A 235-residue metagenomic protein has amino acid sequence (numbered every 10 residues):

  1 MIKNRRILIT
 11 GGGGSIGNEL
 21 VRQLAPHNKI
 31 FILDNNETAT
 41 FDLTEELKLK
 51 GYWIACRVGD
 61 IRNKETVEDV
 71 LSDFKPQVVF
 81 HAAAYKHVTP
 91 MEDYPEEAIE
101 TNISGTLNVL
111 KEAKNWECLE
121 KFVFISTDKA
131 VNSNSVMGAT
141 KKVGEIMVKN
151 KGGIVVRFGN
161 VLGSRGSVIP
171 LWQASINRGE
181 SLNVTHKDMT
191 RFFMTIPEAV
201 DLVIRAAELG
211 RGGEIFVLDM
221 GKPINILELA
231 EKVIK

Functional and structural regions predicted by a protein language model:
R6-H27: N-terminal Rossmann NAD(P)H-binding glycine-rich loop of SDR-like oxidoreductase domains
H27-D42: Conserved glycine-rich Rossmann-like NAD(P)H-binding loop of the short-chain dehydrogenase/reductase
R57-V58, E100, H186: Conserved residues in the N-terminal Rossmann fold of short-chain dehydrogenase/reductase
R57-V78: Conserved Rossmann-fold cofactor-binding substructure of NAD(P)-dependent oxidoreductases
K75, H81-E145: Conserved Rossmann-fold NAD(P)-dependent oxidoreductase catalytic core, especially the SDR/UDP-sugar
C118-K121, E145-R191, E214-V217: Conserved beta-loop-beta element that borders a ligand/cofactor-binding pocket
V136-T140, V161, T195: The catalytic Tyr-centered alpha-helix of NAD(P)H-dependent dehydrogenases
A206-K235: Mid/C-terminal beta-alpha module of Rossmann-like enzyme folds, strongest in SDR-family dehydrogenases/epimerases
